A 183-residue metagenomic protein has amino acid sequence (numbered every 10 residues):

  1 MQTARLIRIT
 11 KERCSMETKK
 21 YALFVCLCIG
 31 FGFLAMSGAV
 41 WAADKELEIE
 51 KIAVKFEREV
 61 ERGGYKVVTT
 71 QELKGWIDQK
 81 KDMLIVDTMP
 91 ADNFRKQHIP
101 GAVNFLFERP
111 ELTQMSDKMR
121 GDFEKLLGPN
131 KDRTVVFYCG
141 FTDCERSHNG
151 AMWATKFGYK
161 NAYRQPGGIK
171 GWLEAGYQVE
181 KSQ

Functional and structural regions predicted by a protein language model:
M1-S15: Short, Lys/Arg-enriched N-terminal segments with co-localized hydrophobic residues within the first ~10-30 amino acids
S15, L27-I29, G140, E145: Secreted/luminal cysteine- and crosslink-motif detector
E17, Y21-I85, A91-K96, Q183: Flexible, polar/low-complexity N-terminal or interdomain linker segments that lie immediately upstream of folded
R62, V67, E72-F137, S182: Positively charged, proline/Ser/Thr-rich regional signature most characteristic of the Rhodanese/CDC25-like
K96-H98, H148-G150, A175: Short, solvent-exposed loop/turn and secondary-structure capping segments
R120-W172: Catalytic cysteine-centered active loop of the rhodanese-like fold, especially the PTP/DSP P-loop
G176-Q183: Active-site neighborhoods of enzymes that stabilize oxyanions during catalysis
